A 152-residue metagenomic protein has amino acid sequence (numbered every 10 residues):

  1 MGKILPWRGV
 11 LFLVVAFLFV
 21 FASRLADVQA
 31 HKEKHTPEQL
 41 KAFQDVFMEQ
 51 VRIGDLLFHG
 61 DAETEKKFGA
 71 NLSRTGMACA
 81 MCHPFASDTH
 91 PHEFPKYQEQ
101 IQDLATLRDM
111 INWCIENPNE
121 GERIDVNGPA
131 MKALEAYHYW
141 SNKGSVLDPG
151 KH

Functional and structural regions predicted by a protein language model:
G2-L11: Bacterial N-terminal signal peptides that target proteins for export
L11-V20: Bacterial N-terminal signal peptides
H31-N71, E120, H152: Electrostatic cytochrome c docking/interface patches
I53, D109-M110, E120-H152: C-terminal capping alpha-helices of c-type cytochrome domains
G54, R74-A86, L134, H138: The canonical Cys-X-X-Cys-His
L56-E63, P84-S87, N112, E116-N119 (+1 more regions): Sec-exported extracytoplasmic/periplasmic mature domains
P91-Y97: Short cysteine/histidine-rich zinc-coordinating motifs and their immediately flanking basic loops
Q100-N112: Short microdomains enriched in Cys/His and/or Lys/Arg
